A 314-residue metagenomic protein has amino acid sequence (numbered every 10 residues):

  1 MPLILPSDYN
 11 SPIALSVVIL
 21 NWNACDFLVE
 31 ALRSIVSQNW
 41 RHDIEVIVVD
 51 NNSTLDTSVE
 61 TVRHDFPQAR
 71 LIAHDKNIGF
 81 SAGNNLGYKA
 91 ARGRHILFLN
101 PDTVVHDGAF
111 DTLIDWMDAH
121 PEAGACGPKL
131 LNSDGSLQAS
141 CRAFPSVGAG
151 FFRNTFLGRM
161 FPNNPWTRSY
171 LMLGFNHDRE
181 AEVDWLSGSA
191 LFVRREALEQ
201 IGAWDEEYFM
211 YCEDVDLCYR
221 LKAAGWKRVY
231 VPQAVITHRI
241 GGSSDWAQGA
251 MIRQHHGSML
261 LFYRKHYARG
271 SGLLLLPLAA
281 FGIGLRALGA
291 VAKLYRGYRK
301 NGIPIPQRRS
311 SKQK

Functional and structural regions predicted by a protein language model:
R33-D43: Short, acidic, metal-binding catalytic loop of nucleotide-sugar glycosyltransferases
T54-H64: Acidic helix N-cap motif at the loop->helix transition within catalytic regions of sugar-transfer enzymes
A73-A91, T112: Glycine-rich, basic loop-to-helix element that forms the pyrophosphate-binding segment of sugar-nucleotide handling
I96: Short aromatic/hydrophobic "clamp" motif used to bind/position activated sugar donors
V104-S140: Conserved donor NDP-sugar-binding/catalytic core segment of glycosyltransferases
L131, Y219-K300: Active-site-adjacent helix/loop segment of glycosyltransferases that harbors family-specific signature motifs
P145-V183: Short, flexible, basic/aromatic active-site loop/helix in glycosyltransferases
N176-V235: A short, conserved alpha-helix in the catalytic core of glycosyltransferases
